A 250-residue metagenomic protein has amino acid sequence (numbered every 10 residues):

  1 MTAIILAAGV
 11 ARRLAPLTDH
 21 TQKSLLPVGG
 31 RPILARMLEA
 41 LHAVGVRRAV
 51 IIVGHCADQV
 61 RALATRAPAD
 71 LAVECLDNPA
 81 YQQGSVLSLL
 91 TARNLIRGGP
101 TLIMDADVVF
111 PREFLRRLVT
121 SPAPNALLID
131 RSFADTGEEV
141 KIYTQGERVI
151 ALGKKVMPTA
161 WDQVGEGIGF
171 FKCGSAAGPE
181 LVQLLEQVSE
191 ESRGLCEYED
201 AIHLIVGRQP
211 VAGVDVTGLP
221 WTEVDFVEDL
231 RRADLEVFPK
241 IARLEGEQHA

Functional and structural regions predicted by a protein language model:
M1-A3, V164-A250: Conserved alpha/beta core of the MobA/IspD/sugar-nucleotide pyrophosphorylase nucleotidyltransferase superfamily
M1-D19, Q248: N-terminal nucleotide-binding beta1-loop-alpha1 segment
T2-I5, R31-T101, E191: Conserved N-terminal catalytic core of the sugar/cofactor nucleotidyltransferase
H20-A35: Short catalytic helix/loop segments, enriched in acidic residues and glycine and frequently bearing histidine
S24, A72-E74, P210-A212: Conserved beta-strand segments of alpha/beta enzyme cores
G29, H55, A80, E197 (+1 more regions): Short beta->alpha linker loops
P68-V140, T144: Conserved beta-loop-beta/alpha segment of the NTase-like Rossmann-fold superfamily that binds/positions NTPs
P111-V188: Conserved core of the sugar-phosphate nucleotidyltransferase
